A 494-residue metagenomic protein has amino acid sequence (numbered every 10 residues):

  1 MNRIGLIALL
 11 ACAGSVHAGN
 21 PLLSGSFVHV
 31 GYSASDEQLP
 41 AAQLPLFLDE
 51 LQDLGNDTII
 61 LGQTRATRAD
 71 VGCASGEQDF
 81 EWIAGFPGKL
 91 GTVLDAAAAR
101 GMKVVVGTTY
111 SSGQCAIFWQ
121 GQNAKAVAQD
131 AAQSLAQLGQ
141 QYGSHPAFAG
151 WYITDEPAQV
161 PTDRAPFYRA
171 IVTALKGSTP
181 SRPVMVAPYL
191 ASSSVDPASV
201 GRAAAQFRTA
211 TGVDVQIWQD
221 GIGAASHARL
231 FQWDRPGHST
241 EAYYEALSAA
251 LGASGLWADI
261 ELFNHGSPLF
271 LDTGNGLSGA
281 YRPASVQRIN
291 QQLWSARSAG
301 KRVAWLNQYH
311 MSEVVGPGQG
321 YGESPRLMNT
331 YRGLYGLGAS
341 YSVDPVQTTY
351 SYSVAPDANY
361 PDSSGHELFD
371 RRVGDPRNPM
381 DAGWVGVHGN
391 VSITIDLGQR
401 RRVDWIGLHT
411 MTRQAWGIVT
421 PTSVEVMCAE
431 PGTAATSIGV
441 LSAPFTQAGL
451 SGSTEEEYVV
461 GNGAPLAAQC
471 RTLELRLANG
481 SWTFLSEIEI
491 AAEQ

Functional and structural regions predicted by a protein language model:
Q43-G113, R164-V184, F231-Y243, S248: Aromatic-lined substrate-binding rim segments of carbohydrate-active enzymes
V105-C115, Y152-E156, V172-S199, W218 (+2 more regions): Aromatic-lined carbohydrate-recognition surfaces of secreted/lumenal glycan-active proteins
V105-G107, S111-G139: Active-site-adjacent "subsite" loops/lids of carbohydrate-active enzymes
S111, S134-D163: Active-site groove signature of glycoside hydrolases
P146-D155, P188-L190, V200-G237: Aromatic- and acid-rich polysaccharide-binding/catalytic face of secreted or lumenal carbohydrate-active enzymes
D220-A225, S254-Y335: Substrate-binding cleft of secreted/luminal carbohydrate-active enzymes
G333-R400, M411-V419, A443-L450, E487-A491: Disordered, acidic Ser/Thr/Pro-rich linker "stalks" and the adjacent N-terminal cap of the next globular domain
D375-S437, V459-Q494: Aromatic, loop-rich ligand-recognition surfaces of beta-strand-rich domains
